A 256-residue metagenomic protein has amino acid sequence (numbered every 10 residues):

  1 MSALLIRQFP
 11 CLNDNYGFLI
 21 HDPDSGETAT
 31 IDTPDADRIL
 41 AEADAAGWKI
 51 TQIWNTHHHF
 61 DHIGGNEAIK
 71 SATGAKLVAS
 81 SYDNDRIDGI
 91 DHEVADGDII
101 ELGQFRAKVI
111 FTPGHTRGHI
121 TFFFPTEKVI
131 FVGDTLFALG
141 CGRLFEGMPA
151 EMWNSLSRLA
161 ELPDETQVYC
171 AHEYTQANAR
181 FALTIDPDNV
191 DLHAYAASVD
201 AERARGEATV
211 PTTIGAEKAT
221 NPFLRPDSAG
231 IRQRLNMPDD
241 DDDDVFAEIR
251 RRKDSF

Functional and structural regions predicted by a protein language model:
M1-K49, T121-G133: Conserved beta-strand hairpin/beta-sheet module of binuclear metal-dependent hydrolase folds, prominently
N13, T28, D35-F111, K128 (+2 more regions): Active-site HxH/HxHxD metal-binding segment of metal-dependent hydrolases
L19, I99-P125, V129-I130, E161: Core dinuclear metal-dependent hydrolase active-site scaffold
I20, D32, H57, I69 (+7 more regions): Divalent metal-coordination and catalytic microenvironments
T33-P34, H58, Y82-D83, H115-T116 (+4 more regions): Active-site metal-binding loops of divalent metal-dependent hydrolases
F124, V132, E165-T175: Anionic-ligand binding patches
G140-T166: Active-site-adjacent loop/tail segments of enzyme domains
S157-Q167, Q176-F256: Accessory terminal helices/loops
